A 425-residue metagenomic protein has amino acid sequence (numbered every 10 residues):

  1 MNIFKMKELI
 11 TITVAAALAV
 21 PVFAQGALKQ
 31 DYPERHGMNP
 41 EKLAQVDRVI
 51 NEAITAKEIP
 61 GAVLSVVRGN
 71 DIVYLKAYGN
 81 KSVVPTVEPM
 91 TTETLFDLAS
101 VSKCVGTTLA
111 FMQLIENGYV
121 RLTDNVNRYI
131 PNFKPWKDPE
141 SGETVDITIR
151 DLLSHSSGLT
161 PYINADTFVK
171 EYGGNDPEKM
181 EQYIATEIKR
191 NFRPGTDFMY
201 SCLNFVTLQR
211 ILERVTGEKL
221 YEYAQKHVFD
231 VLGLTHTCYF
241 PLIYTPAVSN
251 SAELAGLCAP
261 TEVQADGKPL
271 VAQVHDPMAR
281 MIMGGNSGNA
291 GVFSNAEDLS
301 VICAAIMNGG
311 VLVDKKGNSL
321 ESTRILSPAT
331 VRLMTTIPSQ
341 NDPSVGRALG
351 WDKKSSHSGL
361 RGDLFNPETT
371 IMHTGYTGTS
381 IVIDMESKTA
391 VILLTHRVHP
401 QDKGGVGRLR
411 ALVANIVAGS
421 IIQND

Functional and structural regions predicted by a protein language model:
M1-G26: Bacterial Sec-dependent N-terminal signal peptides
Y32-F96, Y119, P135-W136, T186 (+1 more regions): Short, conserved catalytic-motif segment at the N-terminal edge
A44-I50, L64, N70, D97-T123 (+4 more regions): Active-site SXXK
A56-E58, P89, R121, G142-D146 (+4 more regions): Extracellular/periplasmic catalytic domains that process cell-envelope and extracellular macromolecules
V63-S65, V73-L75, D151-L153, C238 (+2 more regions): Structural recognition of the beta-strand scaffold that forms the well-ordered cores of secreted hydrolase catalytic
L122-D138, D230-L232: Short, glycine/proline-biased beta-turn/loop segments that scaffold the active-site neighborhood
K137-E368: Short, surface-exposed loop or secondary-structure junction motifs that flank catalytic or metal-binding residues
H373-D425: Structured C-terminal helix/loop/strand segments within mature extracytoplasmic catalytic/sensor domains
